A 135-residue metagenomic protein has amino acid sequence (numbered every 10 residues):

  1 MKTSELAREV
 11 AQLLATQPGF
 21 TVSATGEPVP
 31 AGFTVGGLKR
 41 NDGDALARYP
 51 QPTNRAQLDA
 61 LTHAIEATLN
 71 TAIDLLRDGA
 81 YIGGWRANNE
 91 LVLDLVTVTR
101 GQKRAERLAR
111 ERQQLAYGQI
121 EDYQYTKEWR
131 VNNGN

Functional and structural regions predicted by a protein language model:
M1-N135: Conserved, structured core segments of small domains
